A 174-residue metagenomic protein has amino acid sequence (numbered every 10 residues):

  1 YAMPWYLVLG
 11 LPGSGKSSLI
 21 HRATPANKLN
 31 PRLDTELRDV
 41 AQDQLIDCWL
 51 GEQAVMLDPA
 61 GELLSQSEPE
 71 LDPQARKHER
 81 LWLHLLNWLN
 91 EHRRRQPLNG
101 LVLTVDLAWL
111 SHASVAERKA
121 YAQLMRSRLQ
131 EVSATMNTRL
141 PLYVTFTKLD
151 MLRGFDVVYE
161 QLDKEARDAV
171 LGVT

Functional and structural regions predicted by a protein language model:
Y1-T174: Basic, amphipathic N-terminal segments
